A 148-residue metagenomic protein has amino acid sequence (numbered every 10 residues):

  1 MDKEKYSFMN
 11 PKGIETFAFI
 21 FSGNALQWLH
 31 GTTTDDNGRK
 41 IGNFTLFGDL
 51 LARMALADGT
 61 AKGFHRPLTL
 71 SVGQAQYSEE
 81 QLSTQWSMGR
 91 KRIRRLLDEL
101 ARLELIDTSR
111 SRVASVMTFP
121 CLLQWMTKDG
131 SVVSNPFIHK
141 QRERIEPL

Functional and structural regions predicted by a protein language model:
M1-E79: Short recognition helix of helix-turn-helix/winged-helix DNA-binding domains
M1-P11, G89-L148: Winged-helix/helix-turn-helix nucleic-acid-interaction surface
G23-Q27, T34, S83, R92 (+2 more regions): A generic structural signal for solvent-exposed, polar alpha-helical segments
M54-T118: Winged helix-turn-helix DNA-binding recognition segment
